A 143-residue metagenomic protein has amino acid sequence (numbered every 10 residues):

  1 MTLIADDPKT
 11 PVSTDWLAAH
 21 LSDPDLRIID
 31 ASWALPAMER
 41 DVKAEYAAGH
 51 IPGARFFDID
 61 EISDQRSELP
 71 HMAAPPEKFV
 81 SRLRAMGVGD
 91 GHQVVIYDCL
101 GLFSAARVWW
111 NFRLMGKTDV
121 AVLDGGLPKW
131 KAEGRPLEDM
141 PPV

Functional and structural regions predicted by a protein language model:
M1-V143: Cytosolic catalytic domains that perform sulfur/thiol-centered chemistry
